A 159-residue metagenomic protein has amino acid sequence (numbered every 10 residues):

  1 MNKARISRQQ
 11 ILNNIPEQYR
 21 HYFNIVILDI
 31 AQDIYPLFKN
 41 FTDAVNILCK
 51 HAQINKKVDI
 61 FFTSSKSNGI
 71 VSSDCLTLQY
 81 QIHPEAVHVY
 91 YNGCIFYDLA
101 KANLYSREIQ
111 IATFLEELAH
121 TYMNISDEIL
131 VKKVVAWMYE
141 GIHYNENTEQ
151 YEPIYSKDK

Functional and structural regions predicted by a protein language model:
M1-Y80: A metal-dependent hydrolase signature that marks the N-terminal structural subdomain at the beginning of catalytic folds
K39, E108-I109, I129: Generic alpha-helical secondary structure signal
I47, H120, W137-G141: A generic structural signal for well-ordered alpha-helical segments enriched in polar/charged residues
N68-R107, V134: Active-site scaffold of zinc-dependent metalloenzymes
A100-T113, N145-T148: Short secondary-structure transition/capping segments
A102, S106, A119-S126: Conserved aromatic-histidine-acidic binding/catalytic patches
A112-N124, V131-K132: Active-site recognition of the HExxH zinc-binding catalytic motif
I125-K159: Post-HExxH zinc-binding segment in Zn-dependent metallohydrolases
